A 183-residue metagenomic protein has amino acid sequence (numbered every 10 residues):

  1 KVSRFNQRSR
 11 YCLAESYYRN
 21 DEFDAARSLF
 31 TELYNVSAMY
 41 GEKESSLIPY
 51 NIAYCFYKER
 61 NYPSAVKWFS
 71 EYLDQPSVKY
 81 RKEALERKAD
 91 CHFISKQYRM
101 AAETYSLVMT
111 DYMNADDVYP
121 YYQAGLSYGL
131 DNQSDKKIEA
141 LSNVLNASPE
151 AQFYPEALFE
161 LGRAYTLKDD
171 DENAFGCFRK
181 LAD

Functional and structural regions predicted by a protein language model:
K1-D183: Acidic, polar-rich low-complexity tracts and alpha-helical solenoid repeat scaffolds
